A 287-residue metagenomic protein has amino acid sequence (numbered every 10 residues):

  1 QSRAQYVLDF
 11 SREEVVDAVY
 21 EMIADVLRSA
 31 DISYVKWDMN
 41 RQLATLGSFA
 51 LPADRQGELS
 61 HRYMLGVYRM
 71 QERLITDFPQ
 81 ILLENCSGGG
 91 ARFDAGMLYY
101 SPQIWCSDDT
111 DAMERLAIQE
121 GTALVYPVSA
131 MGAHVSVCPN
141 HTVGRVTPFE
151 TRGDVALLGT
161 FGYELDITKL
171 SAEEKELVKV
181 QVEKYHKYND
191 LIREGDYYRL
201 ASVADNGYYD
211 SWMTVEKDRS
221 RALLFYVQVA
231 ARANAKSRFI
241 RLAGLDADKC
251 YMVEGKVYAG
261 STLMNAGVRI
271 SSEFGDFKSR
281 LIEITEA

Functional and structural regions predicted by a protein language model:
Q1, I32-H61, G89-Y99: Active-site-proximal loop/short-helix segments that contain or immediately flank catalytic acid/base residue(s)
Q1-D17, H61-T168: Glycan-recognition surfaces
S11-W37: An active-site-proximal structural segment forming one wall of the substrate-binding cleft that immediately precedes
V19, D38, L83, A156 (+2 more regions): Conserved, mostly hydrophobic/aromatic
I23-L27, Y68-E72, V182: Generic structural signal for well-ordered alpha-helices, preferentially at hydrophobic/aromatic core positions
E150-A201: Catalytic cores of secreted or luminal carbohydrate-active enzymes
V203-D246: Carbohydrate-binding surface patches
A230-A287: C-terminal beta-sandwich/jelly-roll accessory domains of carbohydrate-active enzymes
